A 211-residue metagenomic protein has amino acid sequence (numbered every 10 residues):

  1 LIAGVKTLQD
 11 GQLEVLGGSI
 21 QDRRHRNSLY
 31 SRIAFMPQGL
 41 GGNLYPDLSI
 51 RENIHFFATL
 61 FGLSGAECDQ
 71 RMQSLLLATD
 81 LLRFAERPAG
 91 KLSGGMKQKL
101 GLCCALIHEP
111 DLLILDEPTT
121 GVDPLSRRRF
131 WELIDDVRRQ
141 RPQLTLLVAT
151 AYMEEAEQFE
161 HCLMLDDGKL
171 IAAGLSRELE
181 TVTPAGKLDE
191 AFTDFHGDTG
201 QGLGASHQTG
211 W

Functional and structural regions predicted by a protein language model:
A3: Helix-to-loop junction immediately C-terminal to a conserved catalytic motif
G11-D22, L29-S31: Conserved ABC transporter NBD signature motif
D47, P88-L92: Conserved ABC ATPase signature
H55, T59, A66-F84: Conserved ABC ATPase "signature" region
L113-D116: Catalytic Walker B motif of ABC-type/P-loop ATPase nucleotide-binding domains
A173-G174: ABC ATPase "signature
